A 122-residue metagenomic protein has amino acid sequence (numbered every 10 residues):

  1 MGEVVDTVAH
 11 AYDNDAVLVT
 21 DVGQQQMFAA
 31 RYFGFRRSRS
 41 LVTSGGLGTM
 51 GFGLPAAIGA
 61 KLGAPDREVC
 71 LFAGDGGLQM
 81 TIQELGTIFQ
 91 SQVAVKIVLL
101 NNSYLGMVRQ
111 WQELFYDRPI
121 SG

Functional and structural regions predicted by a protein language model:
M1-A60: Active-site diphosphate/adenylate-binding microenvironment
Q26-M27, G48-M50, L78-Q79, S103-M107: Short gly/pro/ser/thr-enriched loop/turn and capping motifs at secondary-structure boundaries
K61, T87: Hydrophobic/aromatic ligand-binding patch that stacks against planar heteroaromatic rings of cofactors or nucleotides
D66-M80, V95-L99: A short, small-residue-rich loop immediately preceding and capping a beta-strand
Q83-L85: Short beta-alpha junctions and helix-cap segments that line functional grooves
Q90-G122: Thiamine diphosphate
